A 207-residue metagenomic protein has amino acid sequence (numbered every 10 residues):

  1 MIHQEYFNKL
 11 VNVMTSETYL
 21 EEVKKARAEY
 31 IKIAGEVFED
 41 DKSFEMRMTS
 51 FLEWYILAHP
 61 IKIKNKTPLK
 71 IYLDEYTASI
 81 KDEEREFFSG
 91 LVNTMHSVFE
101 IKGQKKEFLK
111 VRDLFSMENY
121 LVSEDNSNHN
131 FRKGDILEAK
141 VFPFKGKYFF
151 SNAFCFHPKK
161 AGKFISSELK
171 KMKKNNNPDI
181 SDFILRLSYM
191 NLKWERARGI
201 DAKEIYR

Functional and structural regions predicted by a protein language model:
M1-S97, G103, H129, I136 (+1 more regions): Mixed-charge, low-complexity intrinsically disordered regions
E107-V111: Short aromatic-glycine-enriched beta-strand elements
S116-N130: Beta-strand/loop nucleic-acid-binding surfaces
